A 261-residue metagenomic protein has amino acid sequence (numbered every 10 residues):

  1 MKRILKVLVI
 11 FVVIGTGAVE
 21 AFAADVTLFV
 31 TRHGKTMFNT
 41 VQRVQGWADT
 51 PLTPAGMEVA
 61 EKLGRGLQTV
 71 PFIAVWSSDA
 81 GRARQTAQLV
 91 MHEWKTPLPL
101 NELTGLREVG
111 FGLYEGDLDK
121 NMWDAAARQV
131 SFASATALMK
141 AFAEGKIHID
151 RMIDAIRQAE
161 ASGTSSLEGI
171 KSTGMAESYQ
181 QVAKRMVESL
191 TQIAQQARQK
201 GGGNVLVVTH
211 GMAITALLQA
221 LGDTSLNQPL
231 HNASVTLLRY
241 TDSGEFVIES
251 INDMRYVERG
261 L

Functional and structural regions predicted by a protein language model:
M1-V7: Positively charged n-region of N-terminal signal peptides that target proteins for export
V7-G17: Bacterial N-terminal signal peptides
A21-V26, F111-K120, M175, Y179 (+2 more regions): Acidic, low-complexity terminal tails and accessory targeting/binding regions of phosphate-metabolizing enzymes
A24-L98, M175-A183: Active-site-proximal alpha-helix that buttresses catalytic centers in soluble enzyme cores
G34, G211-M212, N252-M254: Active-site metal-binding loops of divalent metal-dependent hydrolases
E61-Q68, V187-R198: Generic structural signal for well-ordered alpha-helical scaffold segments
L63-R151, N227, H231: Phosphate-coordination/substrate-recognition cap region in phosphate-metabolizing enzymes
Q129-Q181: Short glycine/proline- and acidic residue-enriched helix-loop micro-motifs that form flexible lids or anion-recognition
